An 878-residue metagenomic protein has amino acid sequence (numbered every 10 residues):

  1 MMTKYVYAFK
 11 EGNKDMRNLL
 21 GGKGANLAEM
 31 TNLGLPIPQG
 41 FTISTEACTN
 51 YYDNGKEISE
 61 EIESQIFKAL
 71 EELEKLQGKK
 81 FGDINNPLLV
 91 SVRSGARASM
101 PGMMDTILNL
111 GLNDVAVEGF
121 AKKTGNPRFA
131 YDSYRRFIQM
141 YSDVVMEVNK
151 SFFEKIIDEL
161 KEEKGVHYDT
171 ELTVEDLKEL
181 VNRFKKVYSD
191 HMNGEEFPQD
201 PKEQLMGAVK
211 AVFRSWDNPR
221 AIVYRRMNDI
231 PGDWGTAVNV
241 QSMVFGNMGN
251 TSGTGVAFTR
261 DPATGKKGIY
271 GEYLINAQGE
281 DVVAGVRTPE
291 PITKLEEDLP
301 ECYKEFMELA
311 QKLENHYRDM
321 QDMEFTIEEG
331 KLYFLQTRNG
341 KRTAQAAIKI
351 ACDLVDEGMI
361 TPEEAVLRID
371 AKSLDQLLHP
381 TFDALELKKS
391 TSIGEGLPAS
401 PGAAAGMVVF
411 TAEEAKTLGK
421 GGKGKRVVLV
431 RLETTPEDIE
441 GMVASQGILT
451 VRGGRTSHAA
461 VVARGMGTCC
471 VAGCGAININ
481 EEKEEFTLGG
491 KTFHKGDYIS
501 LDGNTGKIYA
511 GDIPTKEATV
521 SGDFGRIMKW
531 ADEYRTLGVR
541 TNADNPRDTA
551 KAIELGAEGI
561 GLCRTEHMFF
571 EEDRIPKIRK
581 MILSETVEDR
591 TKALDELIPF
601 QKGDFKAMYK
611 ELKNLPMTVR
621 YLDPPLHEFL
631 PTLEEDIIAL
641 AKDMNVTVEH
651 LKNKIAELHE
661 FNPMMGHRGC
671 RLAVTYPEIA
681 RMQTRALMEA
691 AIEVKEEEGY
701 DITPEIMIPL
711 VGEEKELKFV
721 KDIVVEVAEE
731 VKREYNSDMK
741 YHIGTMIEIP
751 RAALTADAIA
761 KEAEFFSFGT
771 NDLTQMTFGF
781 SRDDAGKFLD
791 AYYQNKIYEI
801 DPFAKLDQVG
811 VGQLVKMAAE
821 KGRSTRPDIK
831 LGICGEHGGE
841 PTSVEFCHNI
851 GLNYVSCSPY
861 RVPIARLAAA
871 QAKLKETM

Functional and structural regions predicted by a protein language model:
M1-S390, K425-V428, T435-E440, Q446 (+10 more regions): Nucleotide/phosphate-binding sheet-loop regions of phosphoryl- and nucleotidyl-transfer enzymes
M1-V6, F410-L418, G424-D438, P514-M528 (+2 more regions): Short, composition-biased local secondary-structure segments
L35, T468, L852: Short phosphate-binding/catalytic loops that engage adenosine nucleotides
F41, V451-G453, A472-G475, C563 (+2 more regions): Short beta->alpha connector loops at strand-helix junctions that form conserved, small/polar/Pro-enriched
R93, V520, W530-M878: Conserved alpha/beta-domain cores
K331-Y333, T435-V443, G447-L449, R455-V461 (+7 more regions): Glycine-rich phosphate/ribose-binding loops and adjacent secondary-structure elements that form binding surfaces
F334-T337, H494-N542, D548: C-terminal domain-closing interface element
M359-S445, K507-I508, D512-I513, F524 (+2 more regions): Protease-associated
